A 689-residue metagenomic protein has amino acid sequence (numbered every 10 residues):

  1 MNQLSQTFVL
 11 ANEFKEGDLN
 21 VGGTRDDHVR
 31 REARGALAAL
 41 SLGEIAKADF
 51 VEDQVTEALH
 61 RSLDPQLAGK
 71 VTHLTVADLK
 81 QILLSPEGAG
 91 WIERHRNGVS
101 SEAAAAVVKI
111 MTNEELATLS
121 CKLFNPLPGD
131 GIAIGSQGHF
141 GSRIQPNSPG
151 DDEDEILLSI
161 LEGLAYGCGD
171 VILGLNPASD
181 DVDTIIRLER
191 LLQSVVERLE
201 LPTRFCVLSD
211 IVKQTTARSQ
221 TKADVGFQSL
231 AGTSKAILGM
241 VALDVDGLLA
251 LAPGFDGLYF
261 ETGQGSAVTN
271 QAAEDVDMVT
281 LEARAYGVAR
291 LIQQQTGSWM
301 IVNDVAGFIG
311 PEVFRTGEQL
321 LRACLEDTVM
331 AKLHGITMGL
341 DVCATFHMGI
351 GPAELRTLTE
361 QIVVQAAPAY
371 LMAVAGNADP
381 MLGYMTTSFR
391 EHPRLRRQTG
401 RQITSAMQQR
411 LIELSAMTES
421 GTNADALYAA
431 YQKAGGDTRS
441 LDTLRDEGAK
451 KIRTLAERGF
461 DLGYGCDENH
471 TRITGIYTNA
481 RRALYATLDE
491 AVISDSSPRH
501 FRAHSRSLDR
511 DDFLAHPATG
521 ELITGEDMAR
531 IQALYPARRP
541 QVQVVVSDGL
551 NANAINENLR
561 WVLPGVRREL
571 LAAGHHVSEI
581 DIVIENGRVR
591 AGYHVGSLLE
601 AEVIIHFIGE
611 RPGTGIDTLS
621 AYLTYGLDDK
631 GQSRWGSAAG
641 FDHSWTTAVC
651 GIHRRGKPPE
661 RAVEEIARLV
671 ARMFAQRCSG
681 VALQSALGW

Functional and structural regions predicted by a protein language model:
M1-P126, D437-I452: Long, compositionally biased, glycine/small-hydrophobic-enriched stretches that function as flexible linkers, tethers
F50-V55, F124-S148, F260-A272, L340: N-terminal small/glycine-rich loop or linker at the start of catalytic domains across soluble metabolic enzymes
H95-G98, V108-T112, V171-E189, D304-G317 (+1 more regions): Glycine-rich, proline-tolerant flexible connector loops at the mouths of alpha/beta enzymes
A117-L119, H139, R458-P536: N-terminal low-complexity, intrinsically disordered segments
T118-K122, S136-Q137, S142, V182-D210 (+3 more regions): Alpha-helix-loop-beta-strand connector modules within alpha/beta enzyme cores
E200-T203, G297-V302, G335-T337, S405-Q408 (+3 more regions): Flexible, glycine/charged-enriched surface loops at secondary-structure junctions
T216-A375, D379-T387, R396: Catalytic alpha/beta core domains of metabolic enzymes, predominantly
T280, Q294-Q295, I301, R611-W689: C-terminal functional extensions of proteins
